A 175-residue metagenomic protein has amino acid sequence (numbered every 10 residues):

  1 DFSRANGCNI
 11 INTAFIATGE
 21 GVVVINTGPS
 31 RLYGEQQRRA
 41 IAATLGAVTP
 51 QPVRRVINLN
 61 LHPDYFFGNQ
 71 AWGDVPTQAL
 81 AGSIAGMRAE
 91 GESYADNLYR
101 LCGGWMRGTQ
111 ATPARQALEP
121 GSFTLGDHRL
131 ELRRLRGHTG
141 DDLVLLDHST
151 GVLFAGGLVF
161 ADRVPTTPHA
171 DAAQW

Functional and structural regions predicted by a protein language model:
D1-A43, V144-G156: Conserved beta-strand hairpin/beta-sheet module of binuclear metal-dependent hydrolase folds, prominently
R4-N6, G108-A114, R133-R136: Short Gly/Pro-enriched turn/cap motifs at secondary-structure boundaries
E20-G21, Q51-R54, D74-V75, H128-R129 (+1 more regions): Loop/turn elements at helix/coil->beta-strand transitions in domains of secreted/extracellular proteins
V23-T27, R54-I57, E131-L132: Short catalytic-loop micro-motif centered on adjacent basic/acidic residues
T27-P29, L61, G82, H138 (+2 more regions): Active-site metal-binding loops of divalent metal-dependent hydrolases
R39-S122: Active-site HxH/HxHxD metal-binding segment of metal-dependent hydrolases
A117-H148: Core dinuclear metal-dependent hydrolase active-site scaffold
D162-W175: Cap/insert and terminal regions of metallo-dependent hydrolase folds
